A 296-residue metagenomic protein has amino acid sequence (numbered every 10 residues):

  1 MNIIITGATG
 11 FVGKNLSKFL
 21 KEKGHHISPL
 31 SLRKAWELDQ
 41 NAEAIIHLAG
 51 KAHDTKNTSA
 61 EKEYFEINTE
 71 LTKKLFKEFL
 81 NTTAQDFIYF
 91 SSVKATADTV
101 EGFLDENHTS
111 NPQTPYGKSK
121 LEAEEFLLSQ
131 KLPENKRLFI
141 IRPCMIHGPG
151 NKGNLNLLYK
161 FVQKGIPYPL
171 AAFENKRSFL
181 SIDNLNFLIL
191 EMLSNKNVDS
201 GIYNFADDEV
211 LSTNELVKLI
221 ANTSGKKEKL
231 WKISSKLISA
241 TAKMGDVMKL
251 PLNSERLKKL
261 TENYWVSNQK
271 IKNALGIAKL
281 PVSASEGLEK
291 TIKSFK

Functional and structural regions predicted by a protein language model:
I3-E22: N-terminal Rossmann NAD(P)H-binding glycine-rich loop of SDR-like oxidoreductase domains
W36-N81, A95-D98: NAD(P)H-binding glycine-rich loop region in Rossmannoid oxidoreductase-like domains and their noncatalytic homologs
K73-P115, F139: Conserved Rossmann-fold NAD(P)-dependent oxidoreductase catalytic core, especially the SDR/UDP-sugar
N111-F139: Active-site Tyr-X1-5-Lys
N151-L157, A171-S194, S200-N204: Substrate-positioning beta->alpha
I182, K218, A240-A278: Conserved C-terminal active-site "lid" loop/helix of NAD(P)H-dependent oxidoreductases that clamps the redox cofactor
N195-L252, L288-I292, K296: Mid/C-terminal beta-alpha module of Rossmann-like enzyme folds, strongest in SDR-family dehydrogenases/epimerases
K272, A278-K296: Amphipathic terminal alpha-helices
